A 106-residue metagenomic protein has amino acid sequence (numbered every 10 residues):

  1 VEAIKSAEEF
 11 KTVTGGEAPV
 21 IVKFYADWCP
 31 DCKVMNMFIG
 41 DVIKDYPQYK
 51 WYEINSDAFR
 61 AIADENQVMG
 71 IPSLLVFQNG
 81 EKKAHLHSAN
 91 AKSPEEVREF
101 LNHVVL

Functional and structural regions predicted by a protein language model:
V1-V20, E96-L106: N-terminal leader/targeting and pre-domain segments
A3-K5, F24, N36-I43, P47-A61: Thiol-based oxidoreductase modules, predominantly thioredoxin-like and allied folds used for disulfide exchange
F10-K11, R60-A63: Short hydrophobic/charged patches on amphipathic alpha-helices used for structural packing and interfaces
K11-D41: Local sequence-structure signature of Cys/Sec-based thiol-disulfide redox active-site neighborhoods
V34, Y49, E65-N66, A91-K92: Chalcogenol-based redox active-site neighborhoods
N66-L75: Structural micro-motif
V76-L106: Non-catalytic, surface beta->alpha helical segment in thiol-disulfide oxidoreductase systems
